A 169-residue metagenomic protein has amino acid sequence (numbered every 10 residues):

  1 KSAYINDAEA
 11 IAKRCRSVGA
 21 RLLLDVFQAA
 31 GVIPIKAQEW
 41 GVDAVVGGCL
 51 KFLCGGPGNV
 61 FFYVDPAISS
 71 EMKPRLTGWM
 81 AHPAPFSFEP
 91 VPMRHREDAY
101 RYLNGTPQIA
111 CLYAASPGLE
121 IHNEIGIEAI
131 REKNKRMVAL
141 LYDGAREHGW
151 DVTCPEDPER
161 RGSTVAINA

Functional and structural regions predicted by a protein language model:
K1-A169: Pyridoxal 5′-phosphate
